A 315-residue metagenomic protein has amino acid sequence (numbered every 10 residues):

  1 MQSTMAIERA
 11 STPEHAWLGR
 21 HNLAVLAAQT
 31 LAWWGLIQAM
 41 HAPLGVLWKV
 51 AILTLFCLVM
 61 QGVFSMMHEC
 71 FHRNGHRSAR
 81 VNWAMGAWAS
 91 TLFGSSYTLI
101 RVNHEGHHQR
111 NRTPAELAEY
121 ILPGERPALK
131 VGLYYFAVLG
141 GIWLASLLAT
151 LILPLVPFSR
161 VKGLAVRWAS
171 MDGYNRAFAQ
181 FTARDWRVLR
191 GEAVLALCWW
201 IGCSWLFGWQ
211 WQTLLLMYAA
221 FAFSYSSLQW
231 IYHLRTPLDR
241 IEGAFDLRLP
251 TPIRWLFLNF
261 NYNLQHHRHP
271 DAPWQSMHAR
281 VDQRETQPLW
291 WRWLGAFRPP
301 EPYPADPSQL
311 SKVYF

Functional and structural regions predicted by a protein language model:
M1-C57, T91-W211, D271, Q275-F315: Non-catalytic, topology-defining segments of multipass membrane proteins
A6, T236-R240, H269: Polar-ligand-bearing catalytic/cofactor-coordination segments of membrane-embedded or membrane-tethered inner-membrane
A10-A16, E69-H76: Transmembrane alpha-helical segments that serve as helix-helix packing and pore/cofactor-lining elements in multipass
A42-S65, A87-T98, Y218-A222, R248-N259: Membrane-embedded alpha-helical segments that form the functional core of polytopic membrane enzymes, especially those
C57-C70, S96-I100, S159, Q210-D239 (+1 more regions): Transmembrane alpha-helical segments that form the membrane-embedded catalytic/substrate-channel core of multi-pass
C70-F71, R110, R235, R268: Active-site His/Glu-centered metal-binding helix of metallohydrolases
G75-S95, E116-G132, R240-R254: Juxtamembrane helix-capping/reentrant segments at transmembrane boundaries
W168-Q180, E242-Y262: Active-site-proximal inter-transmembrane loops
